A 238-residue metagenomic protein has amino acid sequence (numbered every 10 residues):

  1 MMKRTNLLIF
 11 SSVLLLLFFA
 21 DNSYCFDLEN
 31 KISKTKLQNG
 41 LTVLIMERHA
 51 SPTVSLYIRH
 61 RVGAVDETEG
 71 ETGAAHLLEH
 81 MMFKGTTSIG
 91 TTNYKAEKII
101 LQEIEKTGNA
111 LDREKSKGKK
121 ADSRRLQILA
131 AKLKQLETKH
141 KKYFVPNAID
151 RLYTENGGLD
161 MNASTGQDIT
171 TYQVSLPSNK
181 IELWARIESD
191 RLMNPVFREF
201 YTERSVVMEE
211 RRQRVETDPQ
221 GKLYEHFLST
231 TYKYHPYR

Functional and structural regions predicted by a protein language model:
M1-S11: Bacterial N-terminal signal peptides that target proteins for export
F10-F18: Bacterial N-terminal signal peptides
S23-D27: Boundary at the C-terminal end of the N-terminal hydrophobic targeting segment
K31-I32, D150: Short, acidic/polar N-cap/turn motifs at the starts of alpha helices
K34-K36, T42-M46, S55-R59, T171-S175 (+1 more regions): Soluble periplasmic/extracytoplasmic beta-strand elements of cell-envelope proteins
G40, H49-K98: Active/ligand-binding-proximal structured segments within catalytic/core domains that scaffold catalytic residues
E47-A50, Y224: Peptidyl-prolyl cis-trans isomerase
M82-R238: Acidic/histidine-enriched segments that form metal/cofactor-coordinating and catalytic pocket/exosite environments
